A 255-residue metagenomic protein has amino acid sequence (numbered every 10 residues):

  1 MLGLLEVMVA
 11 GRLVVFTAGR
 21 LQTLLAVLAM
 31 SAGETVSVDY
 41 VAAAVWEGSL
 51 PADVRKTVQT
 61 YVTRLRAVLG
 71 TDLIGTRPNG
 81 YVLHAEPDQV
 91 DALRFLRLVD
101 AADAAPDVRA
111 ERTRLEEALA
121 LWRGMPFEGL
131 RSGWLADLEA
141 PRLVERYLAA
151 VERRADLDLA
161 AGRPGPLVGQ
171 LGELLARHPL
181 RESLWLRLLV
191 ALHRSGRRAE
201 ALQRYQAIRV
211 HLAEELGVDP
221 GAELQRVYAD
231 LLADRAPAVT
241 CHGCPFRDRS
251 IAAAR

Functional and structural regions predicted by a protein language model:
L2-Q22: A structural micro-motif at secondary-structure boundaries
V14-V15, G19, V27-G33, W46-R55 (+1 more regions): Intrinsically disordered, charged and Pro/Gly-enriched terminal/linker segments that flank large helical-solenoid
T35-A43: Short acidic, hydrophobic short linear motifs in intrinsically disordered regions
V41, L65, A118: Residue-level signal for inorganic ion chemistry
D53-R64: Short amphipathic alpha-helical interaction segments
V62, R66-G70, R209: C-terminal flanking helix
D72-R77: Short beta-strand
